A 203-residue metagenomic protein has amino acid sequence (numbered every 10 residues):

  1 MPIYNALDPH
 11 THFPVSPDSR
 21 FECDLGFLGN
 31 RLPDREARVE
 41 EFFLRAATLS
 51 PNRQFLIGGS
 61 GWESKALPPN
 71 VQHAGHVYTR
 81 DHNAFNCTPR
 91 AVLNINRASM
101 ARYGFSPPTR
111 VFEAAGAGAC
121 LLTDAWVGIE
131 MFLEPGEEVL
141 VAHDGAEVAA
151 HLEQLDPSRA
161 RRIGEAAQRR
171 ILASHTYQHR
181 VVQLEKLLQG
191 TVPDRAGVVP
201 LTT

Functional and structural regions predicted by a protein language model:
M1-F112, G116-E130, P135, T191: Nucleotide-sugar donor-binding catalytic core of glycosyltransferases
L32, D144-G145, Y177: Short beta->alpha junction loops/turns
L44, N83, A146-A149, E153: Amphipathic, non-transmembrane alpha-helical secondary structure
C87, C120-L121, E137-H143, L187-V199: Short, contiguous hydrophobic alpha-helices characteristic of membrane insertion segments
N96, H143-G145, R162-I163: Short hydrophobic/aromatic segments of transmembrane alpha-helices and their interfaces
E130-H151, S158: Change "using UDP/GDP/dTDP sugars" to "using nucleotide sugars
A149-T203: C-terminal amphipathic helix plus adjacent low-complexity, charged tail appended to glycosyltransferase catalytic
